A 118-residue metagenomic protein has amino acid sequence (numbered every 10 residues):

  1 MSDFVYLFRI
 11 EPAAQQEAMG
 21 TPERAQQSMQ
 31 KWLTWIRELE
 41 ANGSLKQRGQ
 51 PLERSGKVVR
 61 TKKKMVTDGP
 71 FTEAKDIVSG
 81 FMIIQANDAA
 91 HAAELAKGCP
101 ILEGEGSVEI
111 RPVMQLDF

Functional and structural regions predicted by a protein language model:
M1-F118: Conserved, structured core segments of small domains
